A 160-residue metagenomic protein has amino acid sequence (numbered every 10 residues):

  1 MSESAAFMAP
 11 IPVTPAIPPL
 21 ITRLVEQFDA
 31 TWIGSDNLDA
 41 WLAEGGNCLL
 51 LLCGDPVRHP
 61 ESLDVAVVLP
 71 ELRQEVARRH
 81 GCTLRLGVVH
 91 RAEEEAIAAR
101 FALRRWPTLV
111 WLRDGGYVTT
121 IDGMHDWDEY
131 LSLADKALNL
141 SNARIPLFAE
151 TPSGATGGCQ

Functional and structural regions predicted by a protein language model:
M1-N47, N139-Q160: N-terminal leader/targeting and pre-domain segments
A16-E26, A99-Y117: A short, hydrophobic/aromatic-rich structural module that often spans a beta strand with its adjoining loop
W32, L52-G54, P70-E95: Thiol-based oxidoreductase modules, predominantly thioredoxin-like and allied folds used for disulfide exchange
E44-R58, L69: Short active-site neighborhood of thiol/selenol oxidoreductases, capturing the structured segment around
V57-E61, A98, T119-I121: A generic structural signal for short coil/turn motifs at secondary-structure boundaries
L63-V67: Short amphipathic alpha-helical segment that frequently serves as the phosphate-/nucleotide-binding helix
L84-R100, R104-P107, D122-H125: Charged, surface-exposed interaction regions in soluble eukaryotic proteins
R105, V110-E150: Non-catalytic, surface beta->alpha helical segment in thiol-disulfide oxidoreductase systems
